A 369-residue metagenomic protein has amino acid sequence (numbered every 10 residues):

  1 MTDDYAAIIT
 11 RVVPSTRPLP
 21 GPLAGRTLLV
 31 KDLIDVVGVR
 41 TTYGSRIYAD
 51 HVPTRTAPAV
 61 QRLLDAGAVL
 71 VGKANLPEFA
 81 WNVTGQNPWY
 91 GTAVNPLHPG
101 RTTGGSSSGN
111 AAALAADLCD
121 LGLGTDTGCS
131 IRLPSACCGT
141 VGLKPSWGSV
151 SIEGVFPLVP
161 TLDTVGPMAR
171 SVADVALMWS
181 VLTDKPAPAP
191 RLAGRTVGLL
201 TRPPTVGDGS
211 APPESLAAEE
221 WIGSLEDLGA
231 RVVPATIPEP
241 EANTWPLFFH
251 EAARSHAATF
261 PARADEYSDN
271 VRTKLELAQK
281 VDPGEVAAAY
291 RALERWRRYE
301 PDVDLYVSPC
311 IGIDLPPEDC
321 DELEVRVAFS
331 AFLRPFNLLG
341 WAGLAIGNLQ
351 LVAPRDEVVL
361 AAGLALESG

Functional and structural regions predicted by a protein language model:
M1-V52, T56-A57, P77-N82, L315: Short, well-ordered alpha-helical
T2-D4, D65, A115-P203, E219-S224 (+2 more regions): Structural helix-boundary/capping segments
R26-Y43, L247-A292, L344-N348: Short helix-loop capping/hinge segments that flank enzyme active sites or metal/cofactor-binding pockets
V30, L70-N75, L123-T125, V233-P234 (+1 more regions): General beta-strand structural signal in soluble alpha/beta enzymes
R46-T54, G91-S106: Short pre-catalytic strand/loop immediately N-terminal to key active-site residues, enriched for Gly-Thr
D65, C119, L182, G284-G369: Glycine-rich, small-residue loops and helix-cap segments that act as flexible hinges at active-site edges
E78, H98-C119, T127-R132: Glycine/serine-rich anion-binding loops at beta->alpha junctions that coordinate negatively charged ligand groups
P213-A235, A257-A262, E285-V303: Acyltransferase
